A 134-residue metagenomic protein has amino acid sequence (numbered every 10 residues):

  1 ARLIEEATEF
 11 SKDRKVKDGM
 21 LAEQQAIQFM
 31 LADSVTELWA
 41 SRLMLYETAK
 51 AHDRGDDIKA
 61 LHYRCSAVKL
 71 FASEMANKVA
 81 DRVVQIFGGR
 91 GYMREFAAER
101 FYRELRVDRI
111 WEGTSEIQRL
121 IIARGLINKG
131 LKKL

Functional and structural regions predicted by a protein language model:
A1-L134: Alpha-helical interface subdomain recognition
